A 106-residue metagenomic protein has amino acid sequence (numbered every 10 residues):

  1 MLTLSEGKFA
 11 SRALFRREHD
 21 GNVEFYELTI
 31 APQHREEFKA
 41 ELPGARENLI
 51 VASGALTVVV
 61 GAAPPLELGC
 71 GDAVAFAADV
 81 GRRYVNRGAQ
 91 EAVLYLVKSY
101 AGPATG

Functional and structural regions predicted by a protein language model:
L2-A40, V97-K98: A short glycine-rich, His/Asp/Glu-containing loop-to-beta-strand
F25-L28, A75, A89-T105: A short hydrophobic beta-strand segment most commonly corresponding to one strand of the jelly-roll/cupin
E37-P43, V60, V85-R87: Short histidine-centered beta-strand/loop micro-motifs that create catalytic or ligand/metal-coordination sites
P43-G61: Glycine- and acidic-residue-biased ligand/ion/polar-headgroup-sensing regions
V58-V59, L66, R82-A89: Short beta-strand His + acidic residue motifs that chelate non-heme Fe in jelly-roll/DSBH and cupin folds
A62-A77: Short acidic-glycine-tyrosine-enriched beta hairpin
